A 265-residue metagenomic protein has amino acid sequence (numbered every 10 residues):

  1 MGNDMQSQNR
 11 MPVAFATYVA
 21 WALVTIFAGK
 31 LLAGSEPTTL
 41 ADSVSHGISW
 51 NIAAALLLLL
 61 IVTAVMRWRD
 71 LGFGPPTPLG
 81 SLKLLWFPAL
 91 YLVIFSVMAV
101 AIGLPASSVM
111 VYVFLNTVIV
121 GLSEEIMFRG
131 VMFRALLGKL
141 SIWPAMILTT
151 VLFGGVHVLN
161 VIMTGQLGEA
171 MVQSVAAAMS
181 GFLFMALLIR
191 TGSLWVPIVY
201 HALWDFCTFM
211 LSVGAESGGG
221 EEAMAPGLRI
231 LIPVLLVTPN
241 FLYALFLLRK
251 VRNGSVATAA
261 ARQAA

Functional and structural regions predicted by a protein language model:
G2-A20, A41-L56, V65-S96, L137-P144 (+2 more regions): Interfacial transmembrane-helix boundary/kink motif in multi-pass membrane proteins
R10-V62, V111-N116, P226-P239: Alpha-helical transmembrane segments in multi-pass membrane proteins
P12-A16, S81-W86, F114, W143-L148 (+3 more regions): Hydrophobic alpha-helical transmembrane segments
I26, A170-P226: Functionally important transmembrane alpha-helices
G47, A202-A265: C-terminal membrane module of polytopic membrane proteins
V97-V111, I162-G168: Membrane-interface helix caps and helix-loop-helix hairpins in membrane proteins
T117, G121, I142-V158, A178: Small-polar-interrupted transmembrane alpha-helices in polytopic inner-membrane proteins
S123-L148, I189-S193: Membrane-interface helix/loop boundary segments of multi-pass membrane proteins
